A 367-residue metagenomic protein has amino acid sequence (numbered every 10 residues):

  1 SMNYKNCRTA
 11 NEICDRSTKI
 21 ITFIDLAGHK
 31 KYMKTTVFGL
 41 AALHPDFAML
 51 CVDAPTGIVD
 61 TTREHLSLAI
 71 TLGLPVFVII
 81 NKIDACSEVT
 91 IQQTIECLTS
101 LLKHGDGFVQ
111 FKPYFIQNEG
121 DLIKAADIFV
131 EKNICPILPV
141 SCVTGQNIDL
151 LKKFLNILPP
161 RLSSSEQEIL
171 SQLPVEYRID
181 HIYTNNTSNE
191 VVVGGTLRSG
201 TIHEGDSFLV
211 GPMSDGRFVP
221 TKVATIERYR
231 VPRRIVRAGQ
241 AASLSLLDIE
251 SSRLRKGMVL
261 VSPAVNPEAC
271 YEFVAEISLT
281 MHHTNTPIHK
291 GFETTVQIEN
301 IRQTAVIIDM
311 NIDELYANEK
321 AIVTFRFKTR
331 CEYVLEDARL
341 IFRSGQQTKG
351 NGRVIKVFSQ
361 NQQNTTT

Functional and structural regions predicted by a protein language model:
S1-K31, V37-L40: Conserved P-loop/Walker A NTP-binding site and adjacent catalytic elements of P-loop NTPases
T18-I20, G216-P220, R302-T304, K349: Short, mixed charged/polar active-site loops that provide acid/base catalysis or chelate metal/phosphate cofactors
K19-T22, L26-M33, A42-L66, I70-Q93: Conserved Switch II/interswitch segment of TRAFAC-class P-loop GTPases
D25, T36, M49, A69 (+9 more regions): Residue-level signature of catalytic and energy-coupling elements of molecular machines, predominantly ATP/GTP-dependent
T35, T61-L68, Q93-L101, L150-L158: Alpha-helical scaffold elements adjacent to nucleotide-binding pockets in ATP/GTP-utilizing enzyme cores
V37-F38, T62-R63, T90-Q92, K152-K153 (+4 more regions): Short coil/turn segments at secondary-structure boundaries
S87, I249-T367: C-terminal effector modules of nucleic-acid-centric enzymes and ribosome-associated factors
S100-H283: Conserved catalytic-core segments of large NTP-driven translation/proteostasis enzymes
